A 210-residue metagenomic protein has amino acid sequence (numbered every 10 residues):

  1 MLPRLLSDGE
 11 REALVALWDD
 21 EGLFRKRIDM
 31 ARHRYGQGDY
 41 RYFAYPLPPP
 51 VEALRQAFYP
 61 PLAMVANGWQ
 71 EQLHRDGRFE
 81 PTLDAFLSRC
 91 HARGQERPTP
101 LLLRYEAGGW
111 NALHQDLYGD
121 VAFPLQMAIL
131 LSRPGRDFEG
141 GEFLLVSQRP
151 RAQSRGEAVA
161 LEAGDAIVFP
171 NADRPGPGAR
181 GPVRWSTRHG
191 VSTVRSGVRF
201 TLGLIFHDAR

Functional and structural regions predicted by a protein language model:
M1-Q126, L130-V168, A172-R210: Fe(II)/2-oxoglutarate oxygenase catalytic core
